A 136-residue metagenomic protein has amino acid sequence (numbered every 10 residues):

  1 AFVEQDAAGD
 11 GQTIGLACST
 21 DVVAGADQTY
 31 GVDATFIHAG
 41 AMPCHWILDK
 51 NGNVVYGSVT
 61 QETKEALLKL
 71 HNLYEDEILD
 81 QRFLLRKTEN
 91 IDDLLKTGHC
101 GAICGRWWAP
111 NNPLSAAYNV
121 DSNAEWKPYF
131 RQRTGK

Functional and structural regions predicted by a protein language model:
A1-K136: Extracytoplasmic/secretory soluble proteins
